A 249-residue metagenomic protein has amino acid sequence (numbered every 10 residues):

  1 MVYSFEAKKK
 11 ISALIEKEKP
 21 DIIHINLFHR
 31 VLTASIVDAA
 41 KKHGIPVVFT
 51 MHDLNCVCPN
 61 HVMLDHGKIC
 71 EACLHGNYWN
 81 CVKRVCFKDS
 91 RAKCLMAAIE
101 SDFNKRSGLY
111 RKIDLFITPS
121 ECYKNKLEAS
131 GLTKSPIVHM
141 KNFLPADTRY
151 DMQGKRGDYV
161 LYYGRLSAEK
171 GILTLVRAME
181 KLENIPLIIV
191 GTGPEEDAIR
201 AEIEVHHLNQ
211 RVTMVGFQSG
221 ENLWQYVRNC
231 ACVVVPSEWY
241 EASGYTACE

Functional and structural regions predicted by a protein language model:
A13-L32, I45-T50: Short N-terminal targeting/anchoring amphipathic segment
I15, F217-Q218, Q225-C230: Short alpha-helical donor nucleotide-sugar binding micro-motif in glycosyltransferases
I23, E196, C232-V235, T246: Hydrophobic acceptor-binding patch used for acceptor engagement in glycosyltransferases
C56, H75-R149, M214: Donor nucleotide-sugar binding/catalytic pocket of nucleotide-sugar-dependent glycosyltransferases
D158, Y162-K181, P194-R200: A conserved mid-protein helix/loop that constitutes part of the nucleotide-sugar donor-binding site
D197-E221: Nucleotide-activated donor-binding/catalytic signature segment of Leloir-type glycosyltransferases, i.e., the conserved
W224, A242, A247-E249: Short alpha-helical segment that forms part of, or immediately flanks, the ligand-binding pocket in carbohydrate-active
R228-A242: Acidic donor-binding loop of glycosyltransferase active sites
